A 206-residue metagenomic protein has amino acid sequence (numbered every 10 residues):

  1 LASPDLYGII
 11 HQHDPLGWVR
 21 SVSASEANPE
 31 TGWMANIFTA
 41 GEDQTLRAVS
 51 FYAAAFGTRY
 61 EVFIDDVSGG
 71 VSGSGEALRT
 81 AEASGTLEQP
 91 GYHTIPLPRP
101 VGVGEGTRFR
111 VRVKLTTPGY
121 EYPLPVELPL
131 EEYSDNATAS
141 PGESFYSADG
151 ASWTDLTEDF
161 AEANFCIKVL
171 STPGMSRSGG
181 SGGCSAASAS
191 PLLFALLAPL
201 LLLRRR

Functional and structural regions predicted by a protein language model:
L1-S74, V101-R108, K114-G179: Beta-sheet-rich sandwich/jelly-roll-like modules and their strand-loop junctions
N36, G91-H93: Short strand-edge motifs at loop-to-beta-strand transitions and within beta-strands of extracellular beta-rich domains
G70-L87: Terminal beta-strand-rich extracellular "head" domains that mediate receptor/glycan or other ligand binding
R79, A139-P141, A189: Short stretches within intrinsically disordered, low-complexity N-terminal or propeptide regions
S84-G91, V103: Short proline/glycine- and polar residue-rich coil/turn motifs
S178-L192: Short, threonine-centered small-residue motifs that mark membrane-proximal processing/anchoring sites and TM-junction
S190-R206: A cross-kingdom C-terminal cell-surface attachment/processing module
